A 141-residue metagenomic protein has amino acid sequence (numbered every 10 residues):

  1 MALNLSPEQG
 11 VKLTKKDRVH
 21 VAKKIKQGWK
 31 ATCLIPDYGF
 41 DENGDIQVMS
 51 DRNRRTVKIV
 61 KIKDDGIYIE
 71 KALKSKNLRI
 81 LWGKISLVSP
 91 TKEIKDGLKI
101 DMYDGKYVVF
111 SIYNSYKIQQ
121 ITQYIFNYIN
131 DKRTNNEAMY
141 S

Functional and structural regions predicted by a protein language model:
M1-V60: Anionic N-terminal interaction surfaces
L3-S6, G10-V11, H20, K76-S141: Acidic, Ser/Thr- and proline-rich intrinsically disordered linker/docking segments of eukaryotic scaffolds
K16, P36, F40-G44, S50 (+6 more regions): Intrinsic disorder/low-complexity signal
K26, L34-P36, M49, V60-K63 (+4 more regions): A structural detector for beta-sheet-dominated domains
C33, D41-N43, E70, F110 (+1 more regions): Short acidic, gly/pro-rich beta-turn/loop elements at beta-sheet edges and active-site/ligand-binding grooves
M49-G97: Phosphoinositide-binding peripheral membrane targeting modules
